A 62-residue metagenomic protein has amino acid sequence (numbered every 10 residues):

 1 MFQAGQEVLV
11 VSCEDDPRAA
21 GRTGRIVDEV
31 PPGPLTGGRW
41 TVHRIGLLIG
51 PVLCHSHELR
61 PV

Functional and structural regions predicted by a protein language model:
F2-V62: Basic/aromatic-rich interaction segments and small domains that mediate binding to polyanionic partners
